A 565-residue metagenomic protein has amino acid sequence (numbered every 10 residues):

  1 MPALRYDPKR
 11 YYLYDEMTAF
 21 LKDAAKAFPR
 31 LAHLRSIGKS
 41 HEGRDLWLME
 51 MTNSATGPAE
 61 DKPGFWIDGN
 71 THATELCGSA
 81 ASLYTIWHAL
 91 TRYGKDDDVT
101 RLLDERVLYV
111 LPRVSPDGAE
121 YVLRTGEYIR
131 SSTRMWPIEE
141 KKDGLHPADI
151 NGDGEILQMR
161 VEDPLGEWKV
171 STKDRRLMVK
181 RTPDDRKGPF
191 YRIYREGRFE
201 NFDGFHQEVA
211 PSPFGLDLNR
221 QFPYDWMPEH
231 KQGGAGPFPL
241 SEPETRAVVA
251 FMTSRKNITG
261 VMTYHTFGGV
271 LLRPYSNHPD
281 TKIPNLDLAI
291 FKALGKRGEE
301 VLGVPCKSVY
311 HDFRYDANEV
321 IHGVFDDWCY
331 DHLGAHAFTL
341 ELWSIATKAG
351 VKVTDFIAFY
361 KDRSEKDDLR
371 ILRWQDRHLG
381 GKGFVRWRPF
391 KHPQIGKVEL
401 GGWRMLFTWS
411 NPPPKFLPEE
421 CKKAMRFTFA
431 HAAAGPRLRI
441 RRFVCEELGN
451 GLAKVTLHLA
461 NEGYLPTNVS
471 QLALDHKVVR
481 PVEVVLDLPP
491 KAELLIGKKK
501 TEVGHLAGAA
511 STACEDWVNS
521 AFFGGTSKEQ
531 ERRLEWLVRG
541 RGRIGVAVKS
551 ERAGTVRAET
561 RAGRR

Functional and structural regions predicted by a protein language model:
M1-K9, I67-G69, W226-K231: Acidic/histidine-rich, surface-exposed loop or edge segments in extracytoplasmic proteins
M1-W47, L417: Short glycine- and acidic-rich boundary segments immediately preceding or forming the N-terminal edge of structured
E16, H33, Y109-L111, D117 (+11 more regions): Metallocarboxypeptidase
G43, D61-T85, R113, Y264-H265: Short HxH-centered metal-ligating active-site micro-motif
L48-P58, N70: Short beta-strand-to-loop junctions in surface cap/lid or active-site-entrance loops
G78-R124: Short helix-loop-beta-strand segments that form the rim/entrance of peptidase-like active sites
D149, D153: Acidic carboxylate motifs that coordinate Ca2+ or other divalent cations, activating on Asp/Glu
K454, H458-R565: C-terminal beta-sandwich/jelly-roll accessory domains of carbohydrate-active enzymes
